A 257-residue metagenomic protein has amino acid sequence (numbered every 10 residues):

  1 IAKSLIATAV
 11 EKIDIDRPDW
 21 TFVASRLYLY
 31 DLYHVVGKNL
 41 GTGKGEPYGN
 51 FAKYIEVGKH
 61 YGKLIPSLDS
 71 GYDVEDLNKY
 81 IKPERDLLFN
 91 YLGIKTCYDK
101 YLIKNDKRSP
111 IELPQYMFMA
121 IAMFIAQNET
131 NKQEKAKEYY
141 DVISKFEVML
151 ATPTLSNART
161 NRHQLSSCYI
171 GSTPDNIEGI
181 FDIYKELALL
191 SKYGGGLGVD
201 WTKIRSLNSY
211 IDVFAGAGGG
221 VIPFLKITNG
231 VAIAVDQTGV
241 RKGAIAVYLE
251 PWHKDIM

Functional and structural regions predicted by a protein language model:
I1-M257: Extended catalytic cores of very large enzyme megasubunits
